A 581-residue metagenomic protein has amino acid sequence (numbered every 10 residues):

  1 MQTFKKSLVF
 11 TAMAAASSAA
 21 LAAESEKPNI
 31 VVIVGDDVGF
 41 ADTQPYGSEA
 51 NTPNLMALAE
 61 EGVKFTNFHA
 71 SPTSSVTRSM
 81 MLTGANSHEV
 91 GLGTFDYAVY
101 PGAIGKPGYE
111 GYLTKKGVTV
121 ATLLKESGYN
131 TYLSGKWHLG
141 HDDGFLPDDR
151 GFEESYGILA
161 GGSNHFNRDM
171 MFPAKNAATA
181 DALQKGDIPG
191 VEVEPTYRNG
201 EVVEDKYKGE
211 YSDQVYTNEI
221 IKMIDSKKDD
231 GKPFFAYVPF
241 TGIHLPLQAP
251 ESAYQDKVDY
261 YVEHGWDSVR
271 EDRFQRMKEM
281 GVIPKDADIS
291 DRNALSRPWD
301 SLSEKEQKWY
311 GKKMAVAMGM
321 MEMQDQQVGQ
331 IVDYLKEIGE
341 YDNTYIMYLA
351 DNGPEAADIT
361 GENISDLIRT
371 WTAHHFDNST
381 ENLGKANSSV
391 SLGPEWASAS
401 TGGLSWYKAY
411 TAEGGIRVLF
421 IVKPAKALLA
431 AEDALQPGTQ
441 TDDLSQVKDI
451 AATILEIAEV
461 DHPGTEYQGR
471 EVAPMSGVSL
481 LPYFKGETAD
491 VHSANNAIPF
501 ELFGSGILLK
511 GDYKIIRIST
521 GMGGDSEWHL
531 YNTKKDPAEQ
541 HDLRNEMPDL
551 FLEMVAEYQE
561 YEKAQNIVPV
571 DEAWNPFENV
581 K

Functional and structural regions predicted by a protein language model:
M1-A22: Gram-negative bacterial Sec-dependent N-terminal signal peptides
E24-P28, G35, G39-F40, K64 (+8 more regions): Long, internal low-complexity/basic segments
E24-V63, E126, W137, D259-Y261 (+2 more regions): Active-site-proximal N-terminal segment of extracellular/periplasmic enzymes that hydrolyze or transfer
A41-G47, A70, T77-M80, V90-F95 (+11 more regions): Short, solvent-exposed loop/turn and secondary-structure capping segments
S48-M80, G84-H88, G128-Y132, R150-L159 (+4 more regions): Short, structured active-site-proximal loop/turn typified by the sulfatase FGly-forming signature C/S-X-P-X-R
G93-E126, H138-Q255, H264, A294-G319 (+1 more regions): Formylglycine-dependent
D143-G151, Q248-A249, D333-K423, A430-L435: Histidine-centered active-site microenvironments of extracellular/periplasmic hydrolases and transferases
E154, I158-F166, F172-T179, A386-G415 (+4 more regions): C-terminal cap/loop subdomain of S1 sulfatases and analogous C-terminal strand-loop tails that border
